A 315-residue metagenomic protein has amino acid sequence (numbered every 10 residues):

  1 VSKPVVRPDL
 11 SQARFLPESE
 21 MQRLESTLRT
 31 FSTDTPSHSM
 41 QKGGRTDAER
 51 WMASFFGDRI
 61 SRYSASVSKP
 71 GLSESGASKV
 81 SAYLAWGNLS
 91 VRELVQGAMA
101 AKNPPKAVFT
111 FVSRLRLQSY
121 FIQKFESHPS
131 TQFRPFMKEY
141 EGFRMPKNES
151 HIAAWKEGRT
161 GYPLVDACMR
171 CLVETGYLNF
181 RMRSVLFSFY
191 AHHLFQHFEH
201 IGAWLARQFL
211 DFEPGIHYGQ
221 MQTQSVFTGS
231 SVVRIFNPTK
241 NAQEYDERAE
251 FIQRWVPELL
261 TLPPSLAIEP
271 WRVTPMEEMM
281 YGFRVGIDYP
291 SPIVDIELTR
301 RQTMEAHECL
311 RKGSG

Functional and structural regions predicted by a protein language model:
V1-V112, I122, T228-G315: Active-site "lid/cap" and pocket-lining segments within catalytic core domains
G76-S265: Active-site-proximal binding-pocket segments
